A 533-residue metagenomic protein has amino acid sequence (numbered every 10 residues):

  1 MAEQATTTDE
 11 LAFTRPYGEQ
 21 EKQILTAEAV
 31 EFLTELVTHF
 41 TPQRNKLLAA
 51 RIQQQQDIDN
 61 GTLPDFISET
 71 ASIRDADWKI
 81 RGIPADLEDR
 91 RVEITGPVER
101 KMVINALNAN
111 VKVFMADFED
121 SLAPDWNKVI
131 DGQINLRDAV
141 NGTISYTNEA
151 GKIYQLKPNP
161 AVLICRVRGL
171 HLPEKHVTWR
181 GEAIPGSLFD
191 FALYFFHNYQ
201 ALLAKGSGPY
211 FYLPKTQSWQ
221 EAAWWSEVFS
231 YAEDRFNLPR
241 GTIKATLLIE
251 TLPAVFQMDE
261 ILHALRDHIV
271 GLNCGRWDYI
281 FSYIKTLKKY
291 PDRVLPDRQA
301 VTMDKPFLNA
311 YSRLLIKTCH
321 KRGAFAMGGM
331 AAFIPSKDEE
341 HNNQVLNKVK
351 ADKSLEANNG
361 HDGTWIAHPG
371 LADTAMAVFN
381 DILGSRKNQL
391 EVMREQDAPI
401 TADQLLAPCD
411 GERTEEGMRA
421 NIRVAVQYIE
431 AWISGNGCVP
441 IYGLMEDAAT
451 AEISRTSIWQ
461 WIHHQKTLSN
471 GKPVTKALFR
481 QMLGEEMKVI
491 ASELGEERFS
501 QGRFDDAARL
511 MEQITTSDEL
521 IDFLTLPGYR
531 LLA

Functional and structural regions predicted by a protein language model:
A2-A533: Expand to "…catalyze enediolate/carbanion chemistry for C-C bond making/breaking, isomerization, decarboxylation
